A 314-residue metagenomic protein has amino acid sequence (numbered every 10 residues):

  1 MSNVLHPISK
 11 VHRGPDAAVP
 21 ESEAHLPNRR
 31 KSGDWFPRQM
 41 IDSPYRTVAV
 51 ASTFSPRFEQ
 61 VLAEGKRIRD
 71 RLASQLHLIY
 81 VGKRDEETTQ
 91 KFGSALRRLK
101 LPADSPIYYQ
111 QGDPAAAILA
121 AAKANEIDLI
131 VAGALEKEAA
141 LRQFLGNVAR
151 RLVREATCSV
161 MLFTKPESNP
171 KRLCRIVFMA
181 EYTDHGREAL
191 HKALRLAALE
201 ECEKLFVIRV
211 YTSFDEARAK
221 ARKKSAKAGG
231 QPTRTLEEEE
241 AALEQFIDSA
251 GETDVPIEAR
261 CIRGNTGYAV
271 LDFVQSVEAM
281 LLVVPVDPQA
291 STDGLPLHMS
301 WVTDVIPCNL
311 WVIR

Functional and structural regions predicted by a protein language model:
S2-W35, L119-N169, D272-R314: Gly/Ser-rich helix-loop-strand patches that form or flank binding pockets for ribonucleotide-derived cofactors
V4-D16, P20-K91, R97, L101 (+3 more regions): Small/aliphatic-rich secondary-structure junction motif
G65, F92, P114-I118, A193 (+1 more regions): Generic hydrophobic alpha-helical segments
H77-I79, P106-Q110, M161, F206-I208 (+3 more regions): General small-molecule cofactor/ligand-binding pocket signal
Y109-A117, C261-A269: Charged docking surfaces used in two-component/phosphorelay signaling
G133, M179, I208, R263 (+1 more regions): Conserved residues at the C-terminal ends of beta-strands
K227-E238: A short acidic, glycine-rich active-site loop that binds or catalyzes chemistry on phosphate/adenosine moieties
A242-D248, R263-Q275: A short, acidic, amphipathic alpha-helical segment used as a generic capping/interface helix at domain edges
